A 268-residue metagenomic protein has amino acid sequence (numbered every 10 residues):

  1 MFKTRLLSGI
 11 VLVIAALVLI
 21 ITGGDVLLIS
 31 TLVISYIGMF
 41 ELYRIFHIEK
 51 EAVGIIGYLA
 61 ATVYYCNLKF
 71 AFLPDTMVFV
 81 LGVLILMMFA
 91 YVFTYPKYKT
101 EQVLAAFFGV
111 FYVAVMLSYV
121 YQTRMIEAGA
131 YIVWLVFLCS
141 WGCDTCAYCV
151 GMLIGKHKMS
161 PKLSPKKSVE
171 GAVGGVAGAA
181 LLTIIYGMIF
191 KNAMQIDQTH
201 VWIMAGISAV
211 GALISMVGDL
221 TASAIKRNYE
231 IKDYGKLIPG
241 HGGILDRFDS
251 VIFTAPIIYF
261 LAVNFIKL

Functional and structural regions predicted by a protein language model:
F2-A209: Membrane-embedded alpha-helical bundles of polytopic integral membrane proteins
W141-M152, S215-R227: Short helical (or helix-break) motifs at transmembrane helix termini and adjacent helical loops in multi-pass membrane
S164, S168, G243, P256: Residue-level recognition of oxygen-bearing side chains
A179-A180, R247, T254-A255, V263: Hydrophobic transmembrane alpha-helices of multi-pass small-molecule transporters
A209-V217, I244-I252: Hydrophobic transmembrane alpha-helical segments of multi-pass transport and channel proteins
R227-S250: Interfacial loop-to-transmembrane junctions
F260-L268: Juxtamembrane boundary at the C-terminal end of a transmembrane helix
